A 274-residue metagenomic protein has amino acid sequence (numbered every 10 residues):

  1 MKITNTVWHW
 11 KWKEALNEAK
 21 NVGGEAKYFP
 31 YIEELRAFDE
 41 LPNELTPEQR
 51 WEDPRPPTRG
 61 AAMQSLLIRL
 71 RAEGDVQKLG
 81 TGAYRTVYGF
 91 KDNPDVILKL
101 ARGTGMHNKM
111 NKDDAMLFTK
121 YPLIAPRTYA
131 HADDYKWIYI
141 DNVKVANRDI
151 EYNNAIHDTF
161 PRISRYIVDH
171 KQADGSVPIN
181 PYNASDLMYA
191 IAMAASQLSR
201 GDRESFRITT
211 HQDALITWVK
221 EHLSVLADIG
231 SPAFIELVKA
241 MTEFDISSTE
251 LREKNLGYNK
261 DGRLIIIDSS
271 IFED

Functional and structural regions predicted by a protein language model:
M1-W10, E14, E18: Non-Sec secretion/translocation targeting segments of pathogen effectors
N21-A26: Charged, low-complexity interaction regions
L35, E40-N93: ATP-binding glycine-rich phosphate-binding loop
D75-Q77, T81-P122, P126: ATP-binding glycine-rich loop module of kinase domains
V96, I124, I138, D245-S247 (+1 more regions): Protein kinase-like catalytic core scaffold
L123-G230: Conserved structural core of kinase catalytic domains
L237-I246: Protein kinase catalytic-loop region centered on the HRD/HxD motif
I246-D274: Catalytic activation segment of kinase domains across protein kinase-like and atypical kinase folds
